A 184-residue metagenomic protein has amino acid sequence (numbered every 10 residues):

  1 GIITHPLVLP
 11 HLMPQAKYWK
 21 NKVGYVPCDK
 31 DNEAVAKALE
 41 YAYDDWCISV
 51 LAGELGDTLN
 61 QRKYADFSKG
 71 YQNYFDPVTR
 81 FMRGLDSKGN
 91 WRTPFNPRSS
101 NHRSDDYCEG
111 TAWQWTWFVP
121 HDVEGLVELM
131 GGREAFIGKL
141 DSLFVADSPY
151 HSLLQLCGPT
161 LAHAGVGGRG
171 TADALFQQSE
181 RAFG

Functional and structural regions predicted by a protein language model:
G1-G184: Active-site core of glycosidic bond-cleaving carbohydrate-active enzymes
